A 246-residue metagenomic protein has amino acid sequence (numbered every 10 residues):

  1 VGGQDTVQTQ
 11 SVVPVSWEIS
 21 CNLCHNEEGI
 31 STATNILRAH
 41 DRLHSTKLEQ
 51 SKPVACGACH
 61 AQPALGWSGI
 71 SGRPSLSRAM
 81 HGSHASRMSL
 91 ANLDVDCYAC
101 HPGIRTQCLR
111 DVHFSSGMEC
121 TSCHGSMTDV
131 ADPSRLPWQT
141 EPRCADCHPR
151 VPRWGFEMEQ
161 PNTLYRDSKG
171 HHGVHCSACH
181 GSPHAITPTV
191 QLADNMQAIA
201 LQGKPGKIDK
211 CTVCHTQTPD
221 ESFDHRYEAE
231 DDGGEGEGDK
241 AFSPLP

Functional and structural regions predicted by a protein language model:
V1, C21-C24: Extended, regular secondary-structure scaffolds
G2-Q10, E27-E49, Q62-P246: Inter-heme linker and motif-flanking segments adjacent to c-type heme-binding CXXCH motifs in c-type cytochromes
S51-V54: Secretory-pathway-linked proteins and extracytosolic
A58: Acidic, glycine-rich low-complexity segments
